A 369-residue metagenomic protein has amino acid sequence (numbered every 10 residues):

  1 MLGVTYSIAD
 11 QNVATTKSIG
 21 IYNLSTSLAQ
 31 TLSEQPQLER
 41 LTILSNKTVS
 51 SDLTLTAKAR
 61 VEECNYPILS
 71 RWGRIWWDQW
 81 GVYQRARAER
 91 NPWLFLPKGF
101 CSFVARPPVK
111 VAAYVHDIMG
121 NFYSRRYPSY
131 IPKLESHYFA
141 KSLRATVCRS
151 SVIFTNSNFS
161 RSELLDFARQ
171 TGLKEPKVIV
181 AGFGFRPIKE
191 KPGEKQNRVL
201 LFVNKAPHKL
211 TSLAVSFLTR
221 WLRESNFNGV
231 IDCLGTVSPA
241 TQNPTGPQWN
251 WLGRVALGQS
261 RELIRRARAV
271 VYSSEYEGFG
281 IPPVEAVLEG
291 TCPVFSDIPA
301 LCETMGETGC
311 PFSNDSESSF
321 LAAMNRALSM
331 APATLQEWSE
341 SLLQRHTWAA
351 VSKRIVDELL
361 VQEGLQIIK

Functional and structural regions predicted by a protein language model:
M1-K369: Carbohydrate transferase catalytic cores enriched for Leloir-type hexosyltransferases
